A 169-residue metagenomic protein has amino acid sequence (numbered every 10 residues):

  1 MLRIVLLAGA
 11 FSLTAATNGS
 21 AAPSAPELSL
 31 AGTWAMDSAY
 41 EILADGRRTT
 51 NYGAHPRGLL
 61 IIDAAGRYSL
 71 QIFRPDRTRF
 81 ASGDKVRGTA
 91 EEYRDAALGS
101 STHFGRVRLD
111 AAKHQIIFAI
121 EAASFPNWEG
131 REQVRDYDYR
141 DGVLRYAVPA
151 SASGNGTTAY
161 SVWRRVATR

Functional and structural regions predicted by a protein language model:
L2-R3, L59: Residue-level marker of intrinsically disordered, low-complexity segments enriched for small/polar residues
R3-A15: Bacterial N-terminal signal peptides
T17-R169: Lipid interaction determinants
